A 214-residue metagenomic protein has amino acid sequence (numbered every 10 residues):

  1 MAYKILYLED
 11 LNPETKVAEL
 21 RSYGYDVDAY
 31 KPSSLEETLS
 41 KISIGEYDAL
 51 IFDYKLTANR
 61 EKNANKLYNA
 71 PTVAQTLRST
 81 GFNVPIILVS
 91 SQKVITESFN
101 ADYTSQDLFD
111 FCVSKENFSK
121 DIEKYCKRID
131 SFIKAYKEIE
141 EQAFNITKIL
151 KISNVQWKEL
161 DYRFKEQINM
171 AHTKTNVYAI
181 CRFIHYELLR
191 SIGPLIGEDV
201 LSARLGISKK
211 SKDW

Functional and structural regions predicted by a protein language model:
M1-R21: Conserved acidic segment of CheY-like receiver
E9-D10, L88-V94, E116: Conserved active-site segment of CheY-like receiver
D26-S34: Short hydrophobic/Thr-rich beta-strand motif most characteristic of the beta2 strand and flanking loop of CheY-like
S34-K41: Short alpha-helical segment
T38, A49-T80, S91, E97: Conserved phosphotransfer microenvironments
N100-N117: As written
V113-K137: C-terminal output helix
S131-W214: C-terminal output/effector regions of signal-responsive regulators
